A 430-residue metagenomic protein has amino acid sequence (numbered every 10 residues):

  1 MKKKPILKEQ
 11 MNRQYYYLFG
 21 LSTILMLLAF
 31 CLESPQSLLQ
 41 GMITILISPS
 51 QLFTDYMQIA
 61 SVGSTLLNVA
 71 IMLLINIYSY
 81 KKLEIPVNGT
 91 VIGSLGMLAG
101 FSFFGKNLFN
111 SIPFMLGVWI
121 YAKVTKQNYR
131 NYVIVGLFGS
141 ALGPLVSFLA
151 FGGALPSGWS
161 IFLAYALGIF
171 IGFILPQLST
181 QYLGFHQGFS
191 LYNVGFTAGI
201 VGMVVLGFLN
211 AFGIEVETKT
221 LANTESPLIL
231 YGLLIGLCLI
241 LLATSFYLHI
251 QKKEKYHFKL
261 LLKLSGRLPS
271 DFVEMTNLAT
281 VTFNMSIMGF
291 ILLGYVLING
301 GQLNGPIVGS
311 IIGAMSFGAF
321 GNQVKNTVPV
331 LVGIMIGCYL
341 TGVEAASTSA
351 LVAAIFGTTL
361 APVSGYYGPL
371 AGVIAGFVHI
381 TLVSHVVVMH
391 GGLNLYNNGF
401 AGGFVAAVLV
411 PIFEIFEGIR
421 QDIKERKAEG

Functional and structural regions predicted by a protein language model:
K2-K106, T244-K253, E274, L278-F283 (+6 more regions): N-terminal signal-anchor module of multipass membrane proteins
P5-N12, K123, Q127-Y129, G143-I171 (+3 more regions): Membrane-interface helix-loop-helix junctions at boundaries between adjacent transmembrane segments
Q58-A70, F101-P113, S157-I171, V296-V308 (+1 more regions): Structural signature of hydrophobic alpha-helical transmembrane segments
A70-L74, A198-G207, G236-T244, T358 (+1 more regions): Hydrophobic cores of alpha-helical transmembrane segments in multi-pass inner/ER membrane proteins, independent
M72-I75, T90-F101, I112-Y121, V135-A141 (+7 more regions): Short, structured motif recognition centered on aromatic/hydrophobic residues
K82, A99-K106, W119-Y132, G136 (+4 more regions): Hydrophobic alpha-helical bundle architecture
I169-Q181, N193, T348-I423: C-terminal transmembrane helix pair
K252-Y339: Transmembrane helical segments that form the transport core of multi-pass membrane transport proteins
